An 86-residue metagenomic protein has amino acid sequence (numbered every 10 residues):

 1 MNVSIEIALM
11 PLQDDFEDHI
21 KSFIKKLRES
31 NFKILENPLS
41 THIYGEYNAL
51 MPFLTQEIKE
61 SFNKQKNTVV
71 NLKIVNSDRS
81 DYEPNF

Functional and structural regions predicted by a protein language model:
M1-F86: N-terminal intrinsically disordered, cationic/polar leader segments that include organellar targeting peptides
